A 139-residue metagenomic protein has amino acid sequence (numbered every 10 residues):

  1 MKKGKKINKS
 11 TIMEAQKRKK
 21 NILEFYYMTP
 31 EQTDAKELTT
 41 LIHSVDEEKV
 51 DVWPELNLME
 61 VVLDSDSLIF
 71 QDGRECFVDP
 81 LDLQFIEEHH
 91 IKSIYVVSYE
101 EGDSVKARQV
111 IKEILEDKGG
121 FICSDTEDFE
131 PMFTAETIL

Functional and structural regions predicted by a protein language model:
M1-E55, L139: Short, extreme N-terminal segment that most often corresponds to the first beta-strand
K3, D72, K118-G119: Feature targets compositionally biased, intrinsically disordered low-complexity regions with long contiguous runs
N21-E24, K92-I94, F129: Short, surface-exposed beta-edge/turn micro-motifs
P30-G102: Short, intrinsically disordered low-complexity segments
T40-I42, Q109-K112, F129, A135-I138: Surface-exposed beta-strand edges and their flanking turn/coil or helix-capping segments
V61-L68, F121-L139: Acidic-leaning, charged glycine-interspersed low-complexity segments
E101-D128: Short, compact, well-ordered microdomains
